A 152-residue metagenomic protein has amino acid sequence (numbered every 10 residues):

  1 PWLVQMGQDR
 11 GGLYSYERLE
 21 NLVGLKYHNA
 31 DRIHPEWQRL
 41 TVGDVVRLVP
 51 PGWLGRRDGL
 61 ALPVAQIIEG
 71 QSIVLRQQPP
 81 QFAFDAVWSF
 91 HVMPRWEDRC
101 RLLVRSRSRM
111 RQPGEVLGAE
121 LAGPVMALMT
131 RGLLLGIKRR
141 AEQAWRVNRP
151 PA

Functional and structural regions predicted by a protein language model:
P1-D44, R140, R146-A152: Hydrophobic ligand-binding cavity/cleft-lining segments
V46-G52, I73-P80: Short beta-strand segments that buttress and anchor functional surface loops
W53-A61, F82-D85: Short coil-to-beta-strand transition motifs
I67-I68, P79: Acidic/polar residues at beta-strand termini and the immediately following turn/coil
I68-I73, E97: Short, conserved beta-turn/loop elements at beta-strand boundaries and strand-helix junctions
R76-R139, N148: Beta-strand/loop substructures that line and gate deep hydrophobic ligand-binding cavities in soluble
